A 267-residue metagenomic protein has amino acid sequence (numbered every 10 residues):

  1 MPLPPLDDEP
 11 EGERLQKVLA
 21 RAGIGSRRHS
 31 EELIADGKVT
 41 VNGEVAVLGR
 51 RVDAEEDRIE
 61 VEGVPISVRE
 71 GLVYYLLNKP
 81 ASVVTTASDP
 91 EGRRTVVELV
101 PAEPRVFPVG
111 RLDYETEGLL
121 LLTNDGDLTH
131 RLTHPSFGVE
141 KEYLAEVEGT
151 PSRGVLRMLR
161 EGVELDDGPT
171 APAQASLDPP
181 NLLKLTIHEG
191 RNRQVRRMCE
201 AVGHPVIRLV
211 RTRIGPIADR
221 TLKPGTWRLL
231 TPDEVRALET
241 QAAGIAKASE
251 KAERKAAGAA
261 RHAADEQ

Functional and structural regions predicted by a protein language model:
M1-Q267: Basic, flexible Lys/Arg- and Gly-enriched helix-loop patches that mediate nucleic-acid binding at interfaces with rRNA
